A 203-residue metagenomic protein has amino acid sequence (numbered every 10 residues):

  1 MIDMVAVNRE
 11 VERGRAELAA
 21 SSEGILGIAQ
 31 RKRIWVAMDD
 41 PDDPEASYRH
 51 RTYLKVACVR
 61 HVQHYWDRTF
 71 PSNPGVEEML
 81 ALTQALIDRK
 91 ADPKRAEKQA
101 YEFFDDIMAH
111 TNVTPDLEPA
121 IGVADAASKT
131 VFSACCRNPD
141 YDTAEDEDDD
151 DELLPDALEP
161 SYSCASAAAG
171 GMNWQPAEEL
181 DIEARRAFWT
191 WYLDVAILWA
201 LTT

Functional and structural regions predicted by a protein language model:
I2-T203: Structured binding/interaction patches within domain cores
